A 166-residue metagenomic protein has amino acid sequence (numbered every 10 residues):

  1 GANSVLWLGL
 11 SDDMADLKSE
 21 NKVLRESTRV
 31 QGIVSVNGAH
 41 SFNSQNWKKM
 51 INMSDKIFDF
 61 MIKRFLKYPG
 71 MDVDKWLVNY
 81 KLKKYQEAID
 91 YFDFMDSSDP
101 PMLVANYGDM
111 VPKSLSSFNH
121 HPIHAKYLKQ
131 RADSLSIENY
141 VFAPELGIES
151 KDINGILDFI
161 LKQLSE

Functional and structural regions predicted by a protein language model:
G1-D12, M95-Y107: Conserved long hydrophobic alpha-helices within structured protein cores
G1-N52: Primarily recognizes the serine-hydrolase "nucleophile elbow" in alpha/beta-hydrolase and SGNH/GDSL folds
G1-V5, E26, E87, Y91 (+5 more regions): Stable alpha-helical elements in mature extracytoplasmic
W7-S11, V36, F94, R131-L135 (+1 more regions): Structured segments of extracytoplasmic/periplasmic soluble domains in secreted or envelope-associated proteins
L10-M14, S44-F94, P100: Mobile cap/lid helix-loop segments that gate and shape the active-site cleft of serine hydrolases
V23-S27, F92-S97, L164-E166: Surface-exposed acidic, glycine-flexible loop patches that form ligand/cofactor-binding and adhesion interfaces
E26-Q31, D96-M102, L135-I137: Short, proline-enriched alpha-helix->beta-strand connector loops that line the catalytic pocket of alpha/beta-hydrolase
M102-S117, P122-E166: C-terminal catalytic histidine-bearing segment of alpha/beta-hydrolase fold enzymes
